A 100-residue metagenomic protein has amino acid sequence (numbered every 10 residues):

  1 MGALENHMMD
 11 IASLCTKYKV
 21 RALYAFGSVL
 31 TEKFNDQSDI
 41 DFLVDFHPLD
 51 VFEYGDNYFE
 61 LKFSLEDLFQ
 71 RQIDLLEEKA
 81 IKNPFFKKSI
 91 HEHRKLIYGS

Functional and structural regions predicted by a protein language model:
M1-Y24, L30-D36, L49-S100: Catalytic core of pol beta-like nucleotidyltransferases
S38-I40: Change "...and in nucleic-acid phosphodiester-cleaving endonucleases..." to "...and in nucleic-acid processing enzymes
D45-H47: Residue-level recognition of strand-loop junctions within catalytic nucleotide-signaling folds
